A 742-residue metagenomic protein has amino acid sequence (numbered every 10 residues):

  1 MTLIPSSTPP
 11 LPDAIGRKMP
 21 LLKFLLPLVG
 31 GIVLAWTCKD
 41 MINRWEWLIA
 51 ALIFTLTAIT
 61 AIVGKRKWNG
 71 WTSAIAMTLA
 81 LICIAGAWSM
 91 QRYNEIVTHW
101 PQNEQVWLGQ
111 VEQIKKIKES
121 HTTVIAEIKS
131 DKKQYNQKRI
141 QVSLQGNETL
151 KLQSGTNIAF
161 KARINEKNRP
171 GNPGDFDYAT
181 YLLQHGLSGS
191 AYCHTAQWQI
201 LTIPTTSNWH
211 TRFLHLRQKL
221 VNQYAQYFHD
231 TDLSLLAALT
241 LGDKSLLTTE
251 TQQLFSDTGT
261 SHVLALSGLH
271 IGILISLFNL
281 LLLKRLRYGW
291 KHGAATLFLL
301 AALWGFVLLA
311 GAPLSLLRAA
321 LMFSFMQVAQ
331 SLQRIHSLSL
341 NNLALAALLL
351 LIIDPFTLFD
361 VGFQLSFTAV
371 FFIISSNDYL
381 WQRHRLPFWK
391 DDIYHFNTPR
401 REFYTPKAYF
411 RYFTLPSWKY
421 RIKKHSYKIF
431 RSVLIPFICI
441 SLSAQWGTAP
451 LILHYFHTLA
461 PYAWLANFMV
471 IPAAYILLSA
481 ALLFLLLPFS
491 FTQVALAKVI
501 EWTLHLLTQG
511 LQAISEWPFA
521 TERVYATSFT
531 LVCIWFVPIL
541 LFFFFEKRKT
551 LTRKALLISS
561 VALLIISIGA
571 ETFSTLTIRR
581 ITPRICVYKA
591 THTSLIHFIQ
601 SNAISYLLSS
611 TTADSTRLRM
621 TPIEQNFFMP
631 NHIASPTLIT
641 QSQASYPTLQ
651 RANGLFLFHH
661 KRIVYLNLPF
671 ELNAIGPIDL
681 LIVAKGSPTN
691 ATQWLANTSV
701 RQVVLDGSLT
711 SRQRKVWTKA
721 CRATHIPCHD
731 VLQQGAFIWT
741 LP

Functional and structural regions predicted by a protein language model:
M1-Q102, R318, H336: N-terminal leader/targeting segments
T2-I15, K67-W71, A80-H262, I633-Y646 (+7 more regions): Membrane-interface helix/helix-cap signal primarily in integral membrane proteins
K23, G31, V63, W68 (+5 more regions): Hydrophobic alpha-helical transmembrane segments in multi-pass membrane proteins
G31, G109, A162, L239 (+8 more regions): Divalent metal-coordination and catalytic microenvironments
T37-E46, V361, L465, E522-A526: Membrane-helix interface and helix-disruption motif detector
W45-T55, S366, N467-P472, S528-V532: Alpha-helical transmembrane segments of polytopic membrane proteins
T149-L150, K161, D392-I422, L486-P742: Non-globular, low-confidence helical/coil segments that flank catalytic cores
W209-Y227, L235, D243, T251 (+10 more regions): Hydrophobic alpha-helical segments of integral membrane proteins, encompassing both true transmembrane helices
